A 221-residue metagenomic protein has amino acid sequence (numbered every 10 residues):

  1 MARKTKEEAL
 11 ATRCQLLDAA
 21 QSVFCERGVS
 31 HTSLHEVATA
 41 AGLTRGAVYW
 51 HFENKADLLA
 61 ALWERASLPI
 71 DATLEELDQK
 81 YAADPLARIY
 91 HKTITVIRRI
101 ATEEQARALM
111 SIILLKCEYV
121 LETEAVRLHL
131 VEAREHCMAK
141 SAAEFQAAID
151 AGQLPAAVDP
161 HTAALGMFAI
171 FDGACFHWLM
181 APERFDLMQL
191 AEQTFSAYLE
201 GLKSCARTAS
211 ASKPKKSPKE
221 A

Functional and structural regions predicted by a protein language model:
M1-R27, H31-L43, D57-A60: Basic, helix-initiating cap at the start of DNA-binding domains
F24, S33-L34, T44-R45, K55 (+4 more regions): Amphipathic alpha-helical segments enriched in hydrophobic/aromatic and basic residues that form the DNA-contacting
A61, E75-A108, P160-M167, R207-T208 (+1 more regions): Hydrophobic alpha-helical connector segments
L68-D71, E75, A83, A87 (+4 more regions): Amphipathic alpha-helical packing segments from all-alpha helical-bundle domains
R88, T102-L128: Amphipathic alpha-helical segments used for helix-helix packing
R99-T102, Y119, A143, A147 (+2 more regions): Amphipathic C-terminal alpha-helical segment
